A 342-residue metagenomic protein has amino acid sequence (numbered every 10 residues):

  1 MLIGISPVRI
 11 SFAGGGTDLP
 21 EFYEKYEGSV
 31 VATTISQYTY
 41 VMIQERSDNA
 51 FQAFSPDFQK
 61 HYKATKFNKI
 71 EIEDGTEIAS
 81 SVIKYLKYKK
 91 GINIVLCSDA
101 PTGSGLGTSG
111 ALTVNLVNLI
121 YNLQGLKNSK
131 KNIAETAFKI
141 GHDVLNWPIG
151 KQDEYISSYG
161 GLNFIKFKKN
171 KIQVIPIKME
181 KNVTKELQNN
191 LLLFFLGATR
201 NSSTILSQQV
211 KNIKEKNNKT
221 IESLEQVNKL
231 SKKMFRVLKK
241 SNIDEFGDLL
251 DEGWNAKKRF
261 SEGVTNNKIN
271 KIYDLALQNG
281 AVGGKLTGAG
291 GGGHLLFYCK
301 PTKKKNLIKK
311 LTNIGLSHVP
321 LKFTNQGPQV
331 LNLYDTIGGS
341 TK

Functional and structural regions predicted by a protein language model:
M1-A13, T17-E24, V30-A32, Y40-Y88 (+3 more regions): C-terminal nucleotide
T65-E73, G103-G110, K127: Short gly/ser-rich anion-binding loops that grip negatively charged ligand groups
Y88-V95: Conserved catalytic cysteine-centered active-site region of acyl-thioester-dependent Claisen-condensing enzymes
S98-S104, V282: Short pre-catalytic strand/loop immediately N-terminal to key active-site residues, enriched for Gly-Thr
L106-L126, K130: DPxDG-like acidic metal-binding loop motif
G292-H294: Glycine-rich active-site/cofactor-binding loop and its immediate structural neighborhood
